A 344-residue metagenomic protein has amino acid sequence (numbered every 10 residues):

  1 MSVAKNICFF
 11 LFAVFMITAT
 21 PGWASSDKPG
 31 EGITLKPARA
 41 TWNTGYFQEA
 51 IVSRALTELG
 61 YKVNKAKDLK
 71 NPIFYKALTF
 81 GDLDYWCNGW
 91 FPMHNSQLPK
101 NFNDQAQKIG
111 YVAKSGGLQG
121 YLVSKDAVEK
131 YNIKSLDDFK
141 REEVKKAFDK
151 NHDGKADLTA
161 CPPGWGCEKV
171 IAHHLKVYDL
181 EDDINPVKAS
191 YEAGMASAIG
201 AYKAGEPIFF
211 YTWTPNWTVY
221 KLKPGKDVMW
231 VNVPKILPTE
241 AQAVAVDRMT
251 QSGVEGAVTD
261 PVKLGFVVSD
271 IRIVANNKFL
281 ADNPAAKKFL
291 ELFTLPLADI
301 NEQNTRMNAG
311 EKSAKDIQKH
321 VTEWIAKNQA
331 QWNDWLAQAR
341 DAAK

Functional and structural regions predicted by a protein language model:
P29-T44, Y61-A66, K155-T159, L290: Short, well-ordered beta-strand elements
W42-N43, Y61-K76, P186-S197, P215: Short helix-initiation/N-cap motifs at beta->coil->alpha
E49, L69-Q105, S197-A201, W217-K223: Pocket-flanking alpha-helical
V52-G60, K146-I184: Ligand-binding cleft/hinge of the Venus flytrap
L83-C87, P162-V244: Ligand-binding pocket segment of bilobal, Venus flytrap-like solute-binding proteins
A106-A160: A conserved helix-loop-strand patch within extracytoplasmic ligand-binding domains of the periplasmic binding
Q119-E129, A245, D270-D282, R306: A bilobed periplasmic-binding-protein/Venus flytrap-type ligand-binding module shared by bacterial periplasmic
F266, F279-L280, K287-K344: C-terminal functional modules
